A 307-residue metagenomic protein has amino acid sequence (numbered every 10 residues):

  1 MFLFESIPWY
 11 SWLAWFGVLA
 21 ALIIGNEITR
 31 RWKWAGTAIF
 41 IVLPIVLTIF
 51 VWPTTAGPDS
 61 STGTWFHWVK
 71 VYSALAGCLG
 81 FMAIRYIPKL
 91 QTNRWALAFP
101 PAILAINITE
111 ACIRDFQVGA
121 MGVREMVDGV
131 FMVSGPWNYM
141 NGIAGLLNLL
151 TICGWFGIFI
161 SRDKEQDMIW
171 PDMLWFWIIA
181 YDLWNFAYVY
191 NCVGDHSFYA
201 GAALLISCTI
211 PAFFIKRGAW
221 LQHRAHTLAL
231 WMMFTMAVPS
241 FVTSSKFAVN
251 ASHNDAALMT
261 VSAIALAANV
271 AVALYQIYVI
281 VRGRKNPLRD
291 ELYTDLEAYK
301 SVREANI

Functional and structural regions predicted by a protein language model:
M1-K89: An N-terminal, globular interaction/scaffold subdomain
W12-L22, K70-R85, N141-G157, L204-T209 (+1 more regions): Hydrophobic cores of alpha-helical transmembrane segments in multi-pass inner/ER membrane proteins, independent
L13, I39, V69-Y72, W95-A102 (+5 more regions): Alpha-helical transmembrane segments
V18-I23, A200-N306: C-terminal transmembrane-bundle signature of multipass membrane proteins, characterized by strong activation on
F40-D59, C78-Y86, P101-G119, W175-N191 (+1 more regions): Hydrophobic alpha-helical transmembrane segments and adjacent interfacial helices in integral membrane proteins
P58-T64, V123-N138, V249-V261: Membrane-interface segments at the starts/ends of alpha-helical transmembrane spans
Q91-G218: Generic multipass alpha-helical transmembrane bundles of integral membrane proteins
